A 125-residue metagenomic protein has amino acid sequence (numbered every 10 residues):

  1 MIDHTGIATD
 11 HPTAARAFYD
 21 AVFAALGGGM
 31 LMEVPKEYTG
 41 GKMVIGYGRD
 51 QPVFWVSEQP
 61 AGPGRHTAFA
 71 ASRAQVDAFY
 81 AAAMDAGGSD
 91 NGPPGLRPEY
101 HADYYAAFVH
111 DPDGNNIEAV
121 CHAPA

Functional and structural regions predicted by a protein language model:
M1-D3: Extreme N-terminal starter segment of soluble prokaryotic enzymes
A8-P52: Core segments of cupin and vicinal oxygen chelate
T9-A14, A68-P112: Vicinal oxygen chelate
Y38-Y80: Long, continuous compositionally biased terminal/linker segments
P98-E99, H122-A125: A short acidic/small-residue loop/turn micro-motif
F108-H122: A cross-kingdom feature marking charged/low-complexity
